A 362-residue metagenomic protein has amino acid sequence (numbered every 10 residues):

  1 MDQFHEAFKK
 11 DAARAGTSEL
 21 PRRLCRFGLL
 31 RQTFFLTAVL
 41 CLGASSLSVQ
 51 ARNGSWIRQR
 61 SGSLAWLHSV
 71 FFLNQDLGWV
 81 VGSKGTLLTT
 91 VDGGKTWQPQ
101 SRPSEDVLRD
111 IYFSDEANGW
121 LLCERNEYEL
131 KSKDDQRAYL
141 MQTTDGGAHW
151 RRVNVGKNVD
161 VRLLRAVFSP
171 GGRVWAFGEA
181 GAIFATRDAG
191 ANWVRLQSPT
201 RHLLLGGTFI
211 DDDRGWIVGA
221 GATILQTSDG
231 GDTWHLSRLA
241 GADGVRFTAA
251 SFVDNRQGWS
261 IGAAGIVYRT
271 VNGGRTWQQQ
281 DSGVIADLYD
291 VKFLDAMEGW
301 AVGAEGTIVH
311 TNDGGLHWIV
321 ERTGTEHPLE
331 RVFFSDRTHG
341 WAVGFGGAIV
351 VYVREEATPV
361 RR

Functional and structural regions predicted by a protein language model:
M1-G28: N-terminal secretory signal peptides that target proteins for export/translocation
S18, S45-S46: Serine residues within intrinsically disordered or low-complexity segments
T33-S45: Bacterial N-terminal signal peptides
L47-R362: Residue-level hotspots at or immediately adjacent to binding/recognition sites across diverse folds
